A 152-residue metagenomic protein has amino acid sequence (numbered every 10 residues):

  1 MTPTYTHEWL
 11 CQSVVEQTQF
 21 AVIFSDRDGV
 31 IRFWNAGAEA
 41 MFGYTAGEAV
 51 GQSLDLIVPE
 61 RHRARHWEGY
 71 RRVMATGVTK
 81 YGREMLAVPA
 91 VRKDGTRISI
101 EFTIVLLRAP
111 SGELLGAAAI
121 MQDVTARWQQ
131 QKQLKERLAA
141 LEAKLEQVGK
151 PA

Functional and structural regions predicted by a protein language model:
M1, G69, A139, A143-A152: Non-catalytic regulatory/interaction regions at protein termini and inter-domain linkers
Y5, W9, W128-E146: Sensory-domain boundary/capping and coupling elements
Y5-G29, F33, G37-E39, G82 (+1 more regions): Sensory modules in modular signal-transduction proteins
H7, G37, A46, D55-E101 (+2 more regions): PAS/LOV-family and closely related PAS-like sensory domains
F102-I104, M121: Sensory-domain boundary capping and coupling elements
E113-D123: PAS-family sensory domains
